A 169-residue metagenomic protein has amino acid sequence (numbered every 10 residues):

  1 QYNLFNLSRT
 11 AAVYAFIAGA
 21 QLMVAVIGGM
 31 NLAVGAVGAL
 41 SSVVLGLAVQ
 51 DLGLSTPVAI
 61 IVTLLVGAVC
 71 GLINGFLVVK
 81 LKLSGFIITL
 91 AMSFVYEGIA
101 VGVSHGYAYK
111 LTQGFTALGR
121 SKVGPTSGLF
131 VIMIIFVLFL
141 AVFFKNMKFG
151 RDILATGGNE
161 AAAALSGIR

Functional and structural regions predicted by a protein language model:
Q1-L52, F76-K82: Single transmembrane alpha-helix segments in multi-pass membrane proteins
Y2-R9, L52-V58, A117-F130: Interfacial loop-to-helix junctions that mark the boundaries of transmembrane helices in multi-pass membrane
L7, A15, A36-L40, P57-L65 (+2 more regions): Hydrophobic alpha-helical transmembrane segments
A12-A20, L40-S41, V66-I73, Y96 (+2 more regions): Membrane-embedded alpha-helical core segments of multi-pass
V34, V58, G85-I87, D152 (+1 more regions): Residue-level recognition of membrane-helix boundary sites in multi-pass small-molecule transporters
G53-S93: Alpha-helical transmembrane segments within multi-pass membrane transporters and channels
L81, G85-M147, R169: Transmembrane helix-bundle core of multi-pass membrane transporters and related energy-transducing complexes
